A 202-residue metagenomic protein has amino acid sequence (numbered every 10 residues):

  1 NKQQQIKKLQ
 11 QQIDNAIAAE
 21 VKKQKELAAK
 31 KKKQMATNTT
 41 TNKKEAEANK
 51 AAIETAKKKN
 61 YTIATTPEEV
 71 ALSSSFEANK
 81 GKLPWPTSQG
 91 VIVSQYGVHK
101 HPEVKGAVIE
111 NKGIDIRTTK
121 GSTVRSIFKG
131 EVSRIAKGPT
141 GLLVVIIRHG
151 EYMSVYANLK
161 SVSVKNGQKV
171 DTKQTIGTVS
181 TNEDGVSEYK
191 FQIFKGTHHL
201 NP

Functional and structural regions predicted by a protein language model:
N1-I63, L72: Alpha-helical oligomerization segments with coiled-coil/rod-like character
I63-K80, V93-S126, G150, K195: Short glycine/threonine/proline-enriched tight-turn/helix- or strand-capping micro-motif at secondary-structure
W85-S94, S122-V132, K173: Generic structural motif
Q95, I135-A136, V162, V179-N182: Residue-level recognition of beta-strand microenvironments
P102-K112, P139-I146, S187-K190: Short aromatic-glycine-enriched beta-strand elements
I109, S126-S161: Zn2+-dependent peptidoglycan hydrolase active-site motif and core
S122-R125, V162, Q168: Residue "hotspots" at secondary-structure boundaries inside conserved domains
V145-R148, N166-P202: Conserved, short, structured surface segments that act as functional micro-motifs
